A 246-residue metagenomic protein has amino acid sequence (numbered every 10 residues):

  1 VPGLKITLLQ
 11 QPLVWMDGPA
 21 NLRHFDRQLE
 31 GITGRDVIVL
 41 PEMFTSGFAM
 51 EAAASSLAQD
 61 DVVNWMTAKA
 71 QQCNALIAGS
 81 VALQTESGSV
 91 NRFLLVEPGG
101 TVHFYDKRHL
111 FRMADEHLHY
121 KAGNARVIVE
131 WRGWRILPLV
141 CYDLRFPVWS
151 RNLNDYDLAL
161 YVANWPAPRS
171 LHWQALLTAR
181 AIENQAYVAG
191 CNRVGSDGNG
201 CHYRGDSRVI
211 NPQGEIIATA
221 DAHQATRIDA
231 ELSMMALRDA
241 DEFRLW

Functional and structural regions predicted by a protein language model:
V1-L8: Extreme N-terminal starter segment of soluble prokaryotic enzymes
T7, L94-V96, H103, R208 (+1 more regions): Conserved hydrophobic/aromatic positions in well-ordered beta-strands
Q10-W15: Short polar catalytic/cofactor-binding loops
G18, R23-P98, H103, A167-R180 (+1 more regions): Cys-nucleophile CN-hydrolase/nitrilase-fold catalytic domain and related Cys-dependent amidase chemistry that acts on
D36-V37, I136, L158: Structural motif
S46, L94, Y105-F111, R208 (+1 more regions): Short beta->alpha transition motifs characteristic of CBS
D60-A78, R145-A225: CN hydrolase (nitrilase-like) catalytic-core segments centered on the catalytic cysteine and neighboring Lys/Glu
Q84-N154, P168-A175, S233-W246: Active-site catalytic loop in hydrolytic enzyme cores
